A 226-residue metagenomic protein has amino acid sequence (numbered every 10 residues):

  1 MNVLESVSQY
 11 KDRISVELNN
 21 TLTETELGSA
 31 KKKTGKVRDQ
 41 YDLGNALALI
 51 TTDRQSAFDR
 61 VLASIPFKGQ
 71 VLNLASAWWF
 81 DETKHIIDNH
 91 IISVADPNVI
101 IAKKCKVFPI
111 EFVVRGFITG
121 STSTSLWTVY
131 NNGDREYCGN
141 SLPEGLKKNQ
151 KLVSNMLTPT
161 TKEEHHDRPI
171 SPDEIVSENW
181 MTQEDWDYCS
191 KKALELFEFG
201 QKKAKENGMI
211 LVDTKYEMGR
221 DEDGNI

Functional and structural regions predicted by a protein language model:
E5-S8, D12, Q183-D187: Polar/charged alpha-helical tracts
S6, T34-G35, S171, I210: Secondary-structure junction/capping motif
V7-T160: Active-site loop/lid in soluble adenylation, ligation, and acyl-transfer enzymes
V114, L211-I226: Conserved metal-phosphate-binding beta-hairpin within the catalytic cores of diverse ATP-dependent phosphoryl-transfer
L152-T182: A short mid-domain helix/strand-loop element embedded in enzyme catalytic domains that forms or borders the active-site
M181-V212: A long amphipathic alpha-helix within ATP-dependent nucleotide-binding catalytic cores
